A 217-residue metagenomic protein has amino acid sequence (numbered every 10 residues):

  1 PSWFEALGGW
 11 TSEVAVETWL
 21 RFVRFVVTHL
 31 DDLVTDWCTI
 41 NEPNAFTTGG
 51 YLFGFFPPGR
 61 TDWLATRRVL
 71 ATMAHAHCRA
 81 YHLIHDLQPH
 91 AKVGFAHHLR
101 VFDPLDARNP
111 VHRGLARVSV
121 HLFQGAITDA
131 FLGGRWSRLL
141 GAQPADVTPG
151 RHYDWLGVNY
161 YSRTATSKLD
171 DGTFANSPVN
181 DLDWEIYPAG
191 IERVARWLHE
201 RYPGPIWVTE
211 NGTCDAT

Functional and structural regions predicted by a protein language model:
P1-T217: Active-site region of glycoside hydrolase catalytic domains
